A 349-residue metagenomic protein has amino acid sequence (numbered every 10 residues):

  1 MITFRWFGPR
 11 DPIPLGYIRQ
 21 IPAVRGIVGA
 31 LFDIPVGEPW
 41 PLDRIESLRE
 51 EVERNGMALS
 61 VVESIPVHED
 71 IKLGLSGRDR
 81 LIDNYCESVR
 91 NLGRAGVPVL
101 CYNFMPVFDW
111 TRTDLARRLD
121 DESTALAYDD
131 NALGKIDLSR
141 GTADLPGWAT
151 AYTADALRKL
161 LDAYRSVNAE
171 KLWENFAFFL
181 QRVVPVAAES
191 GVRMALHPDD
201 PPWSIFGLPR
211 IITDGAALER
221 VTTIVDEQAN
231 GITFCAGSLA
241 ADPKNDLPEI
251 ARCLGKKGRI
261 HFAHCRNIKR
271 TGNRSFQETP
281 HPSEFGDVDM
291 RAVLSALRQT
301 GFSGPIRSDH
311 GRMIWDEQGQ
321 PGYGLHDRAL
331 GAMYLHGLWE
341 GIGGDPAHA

Functional and structural regions predicted by a protein language model:
M1-Y17, E50-E53, D70-G74, D79-D83 (+6 more regions): Histidine-acidic metal/acid-base catalytic patches
Q20-A23, A58-K72: A short glycine/small-residue-enriched secondary-structure motif
I27: Long, His/Glu/Asp-enriched segments that create or flank divalent metal/ion-associated functional microenvironments
L31-E46: Glycine-rich, proline-tolerant flexible connector loops at the mouths of alpha/beta enzymes
F32-D33, P66, P106-V107, P201 (+1 more regions): Conserved beta-strand edge residues that scaffold enzyme active sites
S47-R54, V62-I65: N-terminal glycine-rich phosphate/pyrophosphate-binding loop and immediately adjacent elements
N91-A95, V99-A177: Active-site-proximal, glycine-rich beta->alpha crossover segments in alpha/beta enzymes that shape flexible
